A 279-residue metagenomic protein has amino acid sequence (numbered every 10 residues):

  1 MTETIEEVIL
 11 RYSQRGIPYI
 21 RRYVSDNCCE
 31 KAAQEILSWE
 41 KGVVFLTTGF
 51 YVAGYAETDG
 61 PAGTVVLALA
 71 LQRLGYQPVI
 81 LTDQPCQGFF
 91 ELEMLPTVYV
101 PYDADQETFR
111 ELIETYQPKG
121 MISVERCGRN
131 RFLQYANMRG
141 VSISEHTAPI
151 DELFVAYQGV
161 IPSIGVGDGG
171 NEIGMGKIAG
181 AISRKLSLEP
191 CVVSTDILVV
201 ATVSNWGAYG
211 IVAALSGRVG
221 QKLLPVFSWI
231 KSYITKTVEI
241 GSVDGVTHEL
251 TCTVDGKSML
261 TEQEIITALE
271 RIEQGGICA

Functional and structural regions predicted by a protein language model:
M1-V43: Positively charged, low-complexity intrinsically disordered leader regions
I20-V24, F50-A62: Short, glycine-rich nucleotide/cofactor-binding loops
V43, K119-G120: Structural motif
E57-G75: Histidine-anchored nucleotide/phosphate-binding helix
G60-P61, G120-Q221: Conserved mixed alpha/beta catalytic, RNA-binding, or beta-rich assembly cores of soluble enzyme, regulatory
Y76-D83: Short internal beta-strands
M94-K119: A glycine-rich helix N-cap at a beta->alpha junction
I173-A279: C-terminal functional extensions of proteins
